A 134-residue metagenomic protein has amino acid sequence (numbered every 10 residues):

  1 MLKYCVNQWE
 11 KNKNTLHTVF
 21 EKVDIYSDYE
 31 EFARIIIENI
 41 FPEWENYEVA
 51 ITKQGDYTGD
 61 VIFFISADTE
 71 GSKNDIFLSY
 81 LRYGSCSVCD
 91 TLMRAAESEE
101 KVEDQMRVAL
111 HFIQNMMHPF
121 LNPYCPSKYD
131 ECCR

Functional and structural regions predicted by a protein language model:
M1-D28, R34, A96-R134: Low-complexity intrinsically disordered segments
A33-R82: Amphipathic, interaction-prone secondary-structure segments
S66-H111: Intrinsically disordered, low-complexity regulatory segments enriched in Ser/Thr/Pro and charged residues
